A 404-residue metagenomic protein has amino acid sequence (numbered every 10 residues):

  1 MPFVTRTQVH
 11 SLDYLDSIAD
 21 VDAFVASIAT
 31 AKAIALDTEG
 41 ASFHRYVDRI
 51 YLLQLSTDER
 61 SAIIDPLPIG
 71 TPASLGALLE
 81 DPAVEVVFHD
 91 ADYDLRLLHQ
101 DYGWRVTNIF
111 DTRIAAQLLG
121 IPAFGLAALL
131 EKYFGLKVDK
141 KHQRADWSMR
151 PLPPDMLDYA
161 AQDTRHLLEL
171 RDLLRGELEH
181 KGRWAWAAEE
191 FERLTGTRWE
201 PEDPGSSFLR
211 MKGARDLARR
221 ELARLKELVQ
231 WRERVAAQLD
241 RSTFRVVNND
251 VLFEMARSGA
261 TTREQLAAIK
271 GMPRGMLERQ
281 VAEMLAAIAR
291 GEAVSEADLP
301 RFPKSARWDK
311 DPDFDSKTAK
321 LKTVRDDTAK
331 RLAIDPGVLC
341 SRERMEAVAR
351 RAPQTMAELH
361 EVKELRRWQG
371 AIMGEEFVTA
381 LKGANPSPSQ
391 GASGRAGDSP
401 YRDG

Functional and structural regions predicted by a protein language model:
M1-I34, T38: N-terminal accessory regions of nucleic-acid-interacting proteins
V4-T7, Y14, Q54, D58-L168 (+3 more regions): Active-site-proximal helix-loop-helix substrate-binding element of RNase H-like nuclease domains
S17, D90-A91, N248, S341: Helix N-cap/beta->alpha junction signal
A35, H44, L52-L55: Non-catalytic, usually N-terminal nucleic-acid engagement modules in DNA/RNA processing proteins
A41, I114-L118, S148, D250-E254 (+1 more regions): Conserved short loop/turn motifs at secondary-structure junctions
V47-R49, A352: A short, glycine/Asx- and small/polar-enriched loop/turn that sits immediately N-terminal to a beta-strand
P154, T164, L170-G404: Accessory DNA-binding and partner-docking regions appended to nucleic-acid-acting proteins, especially the terminal
